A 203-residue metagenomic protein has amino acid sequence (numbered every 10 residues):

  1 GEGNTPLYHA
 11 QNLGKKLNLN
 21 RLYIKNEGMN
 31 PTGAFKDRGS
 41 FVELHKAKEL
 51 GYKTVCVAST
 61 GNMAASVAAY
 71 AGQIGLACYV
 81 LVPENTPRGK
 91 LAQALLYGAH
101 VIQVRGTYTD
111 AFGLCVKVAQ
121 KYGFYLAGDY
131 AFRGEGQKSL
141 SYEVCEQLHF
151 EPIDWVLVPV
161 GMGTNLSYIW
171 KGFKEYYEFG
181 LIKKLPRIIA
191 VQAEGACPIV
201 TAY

Functional and structural regions predicted by a protein language model:
G1-Y203: PLP-dependent amino-acid enzyme catalytic core
